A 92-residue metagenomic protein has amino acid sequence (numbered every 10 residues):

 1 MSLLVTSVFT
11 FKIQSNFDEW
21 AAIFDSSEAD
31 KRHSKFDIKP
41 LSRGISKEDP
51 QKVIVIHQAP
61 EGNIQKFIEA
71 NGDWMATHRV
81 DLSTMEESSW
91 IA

Functional and structural regions predicted by a protein language model:
M1-A92: Short S/T/G/P-rich N-terminal loop/turn motif that feeds into the first structured element of a domain
